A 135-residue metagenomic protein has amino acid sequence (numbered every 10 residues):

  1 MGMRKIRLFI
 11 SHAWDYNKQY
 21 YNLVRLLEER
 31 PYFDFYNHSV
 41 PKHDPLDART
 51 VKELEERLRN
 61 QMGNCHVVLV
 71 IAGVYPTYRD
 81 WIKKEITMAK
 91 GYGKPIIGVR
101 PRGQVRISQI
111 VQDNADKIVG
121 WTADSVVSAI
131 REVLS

Functional and structural regions predicted by a protein language model:
M1-N64, S135: Conserved N-terminal substructure of TIR/SEFIR domains
H12, A72, R100: Short beta-strand/turn micro-motifs composed of small residues that flank or help shape donor/cofactor-binding pockets
V51-E55, K83, A123: Structural motif corresponding to alpha-helix initiation and N-cap regions
V74-G91: Conserved TIR/SEFIR loop-to-helix hotspot centered on a Trp-containing motif with a nearby acidic residue
Y92-V99: A short helix->loop->beta-strand "cap" motif at the edges of active sites that frequently abuts
G103-I118: Glycine-rich, charge-decorated loop segments at or immediately adjacent to ligand/cofactor-binding or catalytic sites
V119-S135: C-terminal helix of von Willebrand factor
